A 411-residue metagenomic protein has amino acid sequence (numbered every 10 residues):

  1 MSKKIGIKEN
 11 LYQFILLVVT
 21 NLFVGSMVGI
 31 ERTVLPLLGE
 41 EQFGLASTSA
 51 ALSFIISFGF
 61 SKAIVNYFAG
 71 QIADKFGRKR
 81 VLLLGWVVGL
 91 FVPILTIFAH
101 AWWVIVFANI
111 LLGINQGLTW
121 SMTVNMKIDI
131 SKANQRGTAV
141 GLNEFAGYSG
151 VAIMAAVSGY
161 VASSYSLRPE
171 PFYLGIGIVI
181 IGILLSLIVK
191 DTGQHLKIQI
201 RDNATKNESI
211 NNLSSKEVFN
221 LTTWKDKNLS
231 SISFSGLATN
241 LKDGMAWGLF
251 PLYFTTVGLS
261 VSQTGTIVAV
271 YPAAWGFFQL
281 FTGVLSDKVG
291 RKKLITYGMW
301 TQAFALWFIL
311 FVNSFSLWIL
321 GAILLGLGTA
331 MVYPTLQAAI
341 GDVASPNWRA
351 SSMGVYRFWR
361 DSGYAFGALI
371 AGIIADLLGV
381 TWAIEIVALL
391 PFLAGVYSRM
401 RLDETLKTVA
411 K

Functional and structural regions predicted by a protein language model:
M1-L11, Q194-I232: Juxtamembrane intracellular "pre-TM" segments in multi-pass secondary transporters
E9-G59, N228-S231, S235, T239-V257: Helix-loop boundary and gating motifs at the non-cytosolic
F58-Y67, V151-A152, P272-L280, Y364-A365: Residue-level signature of mid-helix packing/kink "hotspots" within the transmembrane helices of 12-pass Major
V65-G77, A162, Q279-G290, A375-D376: Helix-to-loop junctions at the C-terminal end of transmembrane segments in multipass secondary transporters
G77, F98-W103, G290, F311-N313: Helix-breaking motifs and short loop linkers at transmembrane-helix boundaries and internal kinks in secondary membrane
R80-I94, K293-F308: Structural signature of the two symmetry-related core transmembrane helices
I110-S149, A338-A339: Cytoplasmic helix-loop-helix junction between adjacent transmembrane helices in 12-TM secondary transporters
E170-L187, I384-R399: Symmetry-related core transmembrane helices of the 12-TM Major Facilitator Superfamily/SLC fold
